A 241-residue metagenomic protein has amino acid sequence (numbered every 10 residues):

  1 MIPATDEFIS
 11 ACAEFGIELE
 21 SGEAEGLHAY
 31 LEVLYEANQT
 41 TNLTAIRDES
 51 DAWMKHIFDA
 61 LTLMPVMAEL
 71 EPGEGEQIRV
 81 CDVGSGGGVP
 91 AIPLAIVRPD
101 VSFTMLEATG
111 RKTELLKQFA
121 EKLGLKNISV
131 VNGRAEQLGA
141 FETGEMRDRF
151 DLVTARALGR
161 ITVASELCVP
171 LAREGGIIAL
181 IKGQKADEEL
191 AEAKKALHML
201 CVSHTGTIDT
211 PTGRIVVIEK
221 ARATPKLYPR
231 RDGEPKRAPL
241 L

Functional and structural regions predicted by a protein language model:
I2-Q77, R111, L115-I128: Class I SAM-dependent transferase core
K55, G86, G159-R160: Short secondary-structure boundary/capping elements
E74-G86: Conserved class I S-adenosyl-L-methionine
G87-D100: Conserved SAM-binding loop of SAM-dependent methyltransferases across substrates and taxa, primarily the Class I
D100-T104, A108-L241: S-adenosylmethionine
